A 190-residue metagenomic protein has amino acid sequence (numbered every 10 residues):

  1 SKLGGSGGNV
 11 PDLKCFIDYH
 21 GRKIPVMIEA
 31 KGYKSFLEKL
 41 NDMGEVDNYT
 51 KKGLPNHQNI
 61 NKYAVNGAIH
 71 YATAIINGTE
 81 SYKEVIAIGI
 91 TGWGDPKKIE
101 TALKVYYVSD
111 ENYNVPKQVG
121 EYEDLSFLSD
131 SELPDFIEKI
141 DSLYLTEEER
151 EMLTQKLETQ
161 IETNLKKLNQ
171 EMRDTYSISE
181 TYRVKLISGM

Functional and structural regions predicted by a protein language model:
S1-V26: Active-site metal-binding core of divalent-cation-utilizing nuclease and nuclease-like domains
G21-Y63, G67-M190: Charged, often flexible domain-edge or linker segments that flank or initiate folded functional domains
